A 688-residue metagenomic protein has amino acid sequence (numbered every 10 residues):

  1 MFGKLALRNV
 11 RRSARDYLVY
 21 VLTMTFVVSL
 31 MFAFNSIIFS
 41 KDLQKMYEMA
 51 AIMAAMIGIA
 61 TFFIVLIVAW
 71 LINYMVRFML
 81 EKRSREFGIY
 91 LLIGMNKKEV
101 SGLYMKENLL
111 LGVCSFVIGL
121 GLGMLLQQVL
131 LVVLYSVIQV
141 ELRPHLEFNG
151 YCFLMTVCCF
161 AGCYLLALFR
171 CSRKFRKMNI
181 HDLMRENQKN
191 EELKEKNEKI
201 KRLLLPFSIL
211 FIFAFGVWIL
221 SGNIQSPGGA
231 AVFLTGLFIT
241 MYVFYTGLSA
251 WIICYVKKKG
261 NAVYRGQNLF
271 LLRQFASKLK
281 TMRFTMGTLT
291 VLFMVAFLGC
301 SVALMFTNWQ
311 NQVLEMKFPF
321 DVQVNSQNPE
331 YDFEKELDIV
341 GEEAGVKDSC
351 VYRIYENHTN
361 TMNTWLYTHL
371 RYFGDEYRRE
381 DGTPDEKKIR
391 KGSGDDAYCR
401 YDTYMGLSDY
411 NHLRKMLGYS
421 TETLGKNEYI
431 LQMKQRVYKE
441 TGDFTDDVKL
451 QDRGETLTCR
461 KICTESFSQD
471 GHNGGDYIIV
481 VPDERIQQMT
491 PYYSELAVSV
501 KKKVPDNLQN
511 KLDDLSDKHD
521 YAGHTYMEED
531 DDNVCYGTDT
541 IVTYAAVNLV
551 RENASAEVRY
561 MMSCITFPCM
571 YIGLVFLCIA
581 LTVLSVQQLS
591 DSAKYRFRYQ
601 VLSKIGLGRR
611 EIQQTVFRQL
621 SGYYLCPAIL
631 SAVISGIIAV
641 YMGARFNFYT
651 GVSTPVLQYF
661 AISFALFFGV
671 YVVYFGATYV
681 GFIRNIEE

Functional and structural regions predicted by a protein language model:
M1-K4, K177-L193, A593-K594, I683-E688: Short cytosolic juxtamembrane segments of multi-pass membrane proteins
M1-S29, E192-F211, T246-A296: N-terminal Sec/SRP start-transfer signal
A14-Y20, Y104-L122, V157, K196-L205 (+2 more regions): Selective transmembrane-helix segments that form parts of the transport pathway or gating/packing helices in multipass
R15-L22, A33-F63, F78-E81, I89 (+5 more regions): Peri-transmembrane interface segments
F26-S40, Y74-F78, L111-V140, C152-K177 (+6 more regions): Small-residue-rich transmembrane alpha-helices
S29-I59, V133, A231, T240 (+4 more regions): Alpha-helical transmembrane segments
L314-S563: Nucleotide-cofactor and metal-assisted catalytic machinery
